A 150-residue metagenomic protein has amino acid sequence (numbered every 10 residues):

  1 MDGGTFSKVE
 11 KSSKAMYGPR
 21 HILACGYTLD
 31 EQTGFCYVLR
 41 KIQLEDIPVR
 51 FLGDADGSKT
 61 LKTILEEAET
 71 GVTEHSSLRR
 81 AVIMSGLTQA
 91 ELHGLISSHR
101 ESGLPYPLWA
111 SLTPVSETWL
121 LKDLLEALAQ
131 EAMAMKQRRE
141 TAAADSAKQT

Functional and structural regions predicted by a protein language model:
D2-E66, A142-A143, K148: N-terminal, charge-rich interaction modules
I22, T33, I47, E91-A143: Helix-rich interaction surfaces within compact, conserved domain-sized segments that mediate assembly or partner
C25, A81, S85-G86, A110-P114: Short, charged/polar micro-motifs that form catalytic or ligand-binding hotspots
T28-L29, D54-D56, T88, T113-E117: Short beta-alpha junction loops
S58-K62, I83-G86, E117-D123, A143-Q149: Low-complexity, flexible helical/coil segments
L65-T73: Short amphipathic alpha-helix with an adjacent loop that forms part of the alpha/beta core around
V72-S102: Mid-chain, well-packed structural core segment of small domains
